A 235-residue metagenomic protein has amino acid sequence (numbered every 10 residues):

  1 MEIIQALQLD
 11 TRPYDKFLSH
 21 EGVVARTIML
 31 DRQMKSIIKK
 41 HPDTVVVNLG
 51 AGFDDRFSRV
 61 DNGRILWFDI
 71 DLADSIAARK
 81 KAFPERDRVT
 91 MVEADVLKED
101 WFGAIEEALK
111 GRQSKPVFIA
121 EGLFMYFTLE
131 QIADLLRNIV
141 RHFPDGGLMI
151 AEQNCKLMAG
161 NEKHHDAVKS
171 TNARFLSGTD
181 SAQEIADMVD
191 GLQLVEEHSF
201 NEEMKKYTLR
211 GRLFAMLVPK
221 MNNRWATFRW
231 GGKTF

Functional and structural regions predicted by a protein language model:
M1-V47, A51-A94, E106-E107, R112: Rossmann-like AdoMet
E2-L9, Q193-M204: A conserved beta-strand->alpha-helix junction
D100-F102, Y126-N138, P144: A short, conserved alpha-helix within the catalytic core of class I
P116-E121, I132: A short beta-strand submotif of the Rossmann-like class I SAM-dependent methyltransferase core that lines
V117-I119, H142-K156: Conserved beta-strand signature within the Rossmann-like core of class I S-adenosyl-L-methionine
K156-A173: Short, glycine-/aromatic-enriched active-site segment of Class I SAM-dependent methyltransferases
N172-F200: Short alpha-helix
E203, Y207-F235: Core SAM-dependent methyltransferase catalytic element
